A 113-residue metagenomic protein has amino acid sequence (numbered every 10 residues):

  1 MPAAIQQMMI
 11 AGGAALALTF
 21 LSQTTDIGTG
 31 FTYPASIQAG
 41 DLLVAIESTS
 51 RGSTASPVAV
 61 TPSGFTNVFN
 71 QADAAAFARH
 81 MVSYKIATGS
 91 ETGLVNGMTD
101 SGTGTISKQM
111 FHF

Functional and structural regions predicted by a protein language model:
P2-F113: Function-critical acidic carboxylates
